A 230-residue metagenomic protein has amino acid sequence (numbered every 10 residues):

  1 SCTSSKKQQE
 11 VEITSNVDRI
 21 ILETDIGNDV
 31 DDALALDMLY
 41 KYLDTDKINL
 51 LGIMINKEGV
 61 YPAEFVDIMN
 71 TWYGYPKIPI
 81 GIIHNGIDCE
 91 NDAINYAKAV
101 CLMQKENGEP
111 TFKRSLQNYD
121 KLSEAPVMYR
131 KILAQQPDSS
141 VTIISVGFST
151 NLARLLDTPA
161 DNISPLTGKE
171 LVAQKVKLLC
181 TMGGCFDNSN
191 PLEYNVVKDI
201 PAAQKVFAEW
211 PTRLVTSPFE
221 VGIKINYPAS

Functional and structural regions predicted by a protein language model:
S1-T3: Hydrophobic h-region of N-terminal signal peptides that target proteins for export in Gram-negative bacteria
K6-S230: N-terminal acidic, glycine/proline-rich low-complexity segments
